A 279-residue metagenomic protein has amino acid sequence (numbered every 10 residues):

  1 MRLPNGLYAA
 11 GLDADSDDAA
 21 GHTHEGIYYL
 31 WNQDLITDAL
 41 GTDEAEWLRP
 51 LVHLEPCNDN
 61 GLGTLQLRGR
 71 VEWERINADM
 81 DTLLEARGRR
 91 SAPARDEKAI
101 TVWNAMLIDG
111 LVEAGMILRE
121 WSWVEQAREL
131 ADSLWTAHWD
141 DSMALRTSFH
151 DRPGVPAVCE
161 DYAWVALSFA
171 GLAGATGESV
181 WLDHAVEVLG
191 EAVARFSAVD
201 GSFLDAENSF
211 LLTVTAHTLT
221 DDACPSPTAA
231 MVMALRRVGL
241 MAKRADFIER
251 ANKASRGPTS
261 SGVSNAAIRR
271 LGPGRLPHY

Functional and structural regions predicted by a protein language model:
M1-Y279: Glycan-recognition and catalytic cores of secretory/periplasmic carbohydrate-active enzymes
